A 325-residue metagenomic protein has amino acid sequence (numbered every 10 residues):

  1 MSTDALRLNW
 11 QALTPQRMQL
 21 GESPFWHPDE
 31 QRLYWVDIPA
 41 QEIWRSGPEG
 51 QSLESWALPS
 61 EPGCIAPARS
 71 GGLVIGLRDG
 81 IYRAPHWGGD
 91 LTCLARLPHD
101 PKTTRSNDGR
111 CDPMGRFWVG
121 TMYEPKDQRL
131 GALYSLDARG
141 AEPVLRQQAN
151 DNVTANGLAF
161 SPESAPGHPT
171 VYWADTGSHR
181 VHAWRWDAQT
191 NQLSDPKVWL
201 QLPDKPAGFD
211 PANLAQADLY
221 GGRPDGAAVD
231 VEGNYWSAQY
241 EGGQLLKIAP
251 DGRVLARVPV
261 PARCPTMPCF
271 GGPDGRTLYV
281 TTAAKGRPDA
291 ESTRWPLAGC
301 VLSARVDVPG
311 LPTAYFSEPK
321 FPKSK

Functional and structural regions predicted by a protein language model:
S2-M18, S46-G50, A57, A95-P98 (+3 more regions): A short helix->beta-strand "capping" segment at the edge of beta-propeller domains
N9-P15, Q51-A57, T92-H99, P143-N150 (+2 more regions): A short beta-strand motif characteristic of beta-propeller blades
Q16-E30, L58-G76, D100-R116, Q148-V171 (+3 more regions): Beta-rich, blade/repeat-based domains predominating in secreted/periplasmic proteins but also intracellular
Y34-V36, I75, W118-G120, W173-A174 (+2 more regions): Residue position within the beta-strands of beta-propeller blades
E42-W44, G80, G131-Y134, R180-H182 (+2 more regions): A short loop-to-beta-strand structural motif that recurs across blades of beta-propeller domains
D90-Q148: Hydrophobic alpha-helical segments and helix pairs
A138-R139, W184-Q192, V306-L311: Short loop/turn segments immediately following beta-strands, especially the blade-tip and inter-blade linker loops
G271-K325: Blade-level signature of beta-propeller repeat domains, shared across WD40, Kelch, NHL, RCC1 and BNR/Asp-box propellers
